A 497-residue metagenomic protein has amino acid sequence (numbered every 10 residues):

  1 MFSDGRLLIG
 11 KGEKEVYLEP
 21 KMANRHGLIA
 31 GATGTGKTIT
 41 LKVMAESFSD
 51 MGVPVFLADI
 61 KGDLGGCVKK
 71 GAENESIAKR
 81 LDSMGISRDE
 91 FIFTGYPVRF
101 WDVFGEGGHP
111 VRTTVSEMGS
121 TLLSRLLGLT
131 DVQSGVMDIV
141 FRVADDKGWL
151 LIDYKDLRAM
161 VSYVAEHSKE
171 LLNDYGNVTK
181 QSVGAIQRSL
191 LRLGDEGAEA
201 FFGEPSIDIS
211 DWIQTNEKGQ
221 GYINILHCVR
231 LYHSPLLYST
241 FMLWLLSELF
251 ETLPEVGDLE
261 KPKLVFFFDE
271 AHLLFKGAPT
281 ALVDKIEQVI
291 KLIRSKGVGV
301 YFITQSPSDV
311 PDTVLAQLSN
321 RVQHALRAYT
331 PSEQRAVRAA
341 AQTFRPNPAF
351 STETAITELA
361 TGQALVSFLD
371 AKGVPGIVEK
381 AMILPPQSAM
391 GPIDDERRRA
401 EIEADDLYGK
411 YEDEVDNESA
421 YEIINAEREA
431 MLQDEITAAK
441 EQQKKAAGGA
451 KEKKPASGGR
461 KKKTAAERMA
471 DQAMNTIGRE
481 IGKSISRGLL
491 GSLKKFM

Functional and structural regions predicted by a protein language model:
M1, V16, P110-S116, L127 (+1 more regions): Conserved P-loop NTPase motor module
M1-E15: N-terminal pre-Walker A segment at the start of P-loop NTPase domains
K11-P20, I213-Q214: Pre-Walker A adenine-sensing motif
K14, M22-G27, Q220-N224: Pre-Walker A (Motif I) flank of P-loop NTPase domains
I29, T33, A278, P307: The conserved Walker
K37: Conserved lysine of the Walker
V43-A45, V68-E90, Q288-V374: Conserved ATP-driven motor cores of ASCE-family P-loop NTPases powering translocation/secretion/packaging/pilus
A45-V55, G62-Q288, V314, I356-L359 (+1 more regions): P-loop NTPase motor domains
